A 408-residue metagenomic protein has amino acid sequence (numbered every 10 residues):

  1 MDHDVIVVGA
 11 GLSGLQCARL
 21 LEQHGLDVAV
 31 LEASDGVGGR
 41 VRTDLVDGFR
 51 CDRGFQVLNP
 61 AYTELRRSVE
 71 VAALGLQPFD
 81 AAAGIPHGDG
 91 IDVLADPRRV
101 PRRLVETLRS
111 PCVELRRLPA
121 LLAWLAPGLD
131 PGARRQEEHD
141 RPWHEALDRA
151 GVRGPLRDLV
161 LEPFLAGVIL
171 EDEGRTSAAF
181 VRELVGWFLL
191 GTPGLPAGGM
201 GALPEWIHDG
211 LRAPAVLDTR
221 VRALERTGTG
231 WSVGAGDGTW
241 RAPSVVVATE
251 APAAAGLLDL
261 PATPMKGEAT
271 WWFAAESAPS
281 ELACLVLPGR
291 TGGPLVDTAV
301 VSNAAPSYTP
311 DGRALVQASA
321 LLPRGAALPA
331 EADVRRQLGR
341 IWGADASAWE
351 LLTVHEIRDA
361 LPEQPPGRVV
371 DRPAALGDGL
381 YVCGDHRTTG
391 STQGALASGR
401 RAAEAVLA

Functional and structural regions predicted by a protein language model:
H3-V30, L407: N-terminal Rossmann-like FAD-binding beta1-loop-alpha1 element of flavoenzymes
E22-V46: Glycine-rich FAD pyrophosphate-binding loop
V41-A61, L121-R135: Glycine-rich active-site loop/strand segments that organize a redox cofactor
Q56-T63, R135-H139, A150, G186-H208 (+1 more regions): Short beta-strand to alpha-helix junction loop
L65-R66, E70-G174, L189-L190: Mobile amphipathic helical/loop "lid" adjacent to a hydrophobic cofactor/ligand pocket
E183-G236, W240: Helical element adjacent to the flavin cofactor pocket in flavoenzyme catalytic cores
R222-E331, R340-I341: Mid-domain catalytic core of redox enzymes that form a hydrophobic substrate pocket/lid adjacent to a catalytic redox
A305-A408: Conserved flavin/dinucleotide-binding core of flavoenzymes
